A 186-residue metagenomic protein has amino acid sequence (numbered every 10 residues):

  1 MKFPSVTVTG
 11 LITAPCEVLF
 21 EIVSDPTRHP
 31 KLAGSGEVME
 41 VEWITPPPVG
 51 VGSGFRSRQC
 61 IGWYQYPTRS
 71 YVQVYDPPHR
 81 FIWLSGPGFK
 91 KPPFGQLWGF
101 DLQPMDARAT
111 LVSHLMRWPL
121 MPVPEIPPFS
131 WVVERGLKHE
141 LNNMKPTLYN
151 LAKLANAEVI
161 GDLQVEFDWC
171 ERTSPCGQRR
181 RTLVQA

Functional and structural regions predicted by a protein language model:
M1-T45, G50, S174-A186: Hydrophobic ligand-binding cavity/cleft-lining segments
S5-T7, Q65-S70, P93-W98: Short, surface-exposed coil-to-beta transition loops
T9-T13, Y71, D101: Generic structural detector for well-ordered beta-strands
I12-A14, I61-W63, W118-P122: Beta-strand elements of well-folded, non-transmembrane domains
P15, P77-P78, M105-R108: Short strand-connecting beta-turns/loops that link adjacent beta-strands
E17-E21, N142, P146-Y149, K153: Replace "anionic and nucleotidyl ligands
E40-K91, L111, P146-D162, W169 (+1 more regions): Glycine-rich portal/gate segments that line the openings of hydrophobic small-molecule binding cavities
S85-N142, P146, D162: Beta-strand/loop substructures that line and gate deep hydrophobic ligand-binding cavities in soluble
